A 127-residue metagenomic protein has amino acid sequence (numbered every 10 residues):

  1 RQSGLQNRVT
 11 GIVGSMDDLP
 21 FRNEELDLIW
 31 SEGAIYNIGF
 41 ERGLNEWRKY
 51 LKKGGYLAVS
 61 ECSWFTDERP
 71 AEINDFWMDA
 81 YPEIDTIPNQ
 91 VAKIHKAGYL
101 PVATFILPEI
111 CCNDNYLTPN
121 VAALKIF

Functional and structural regions predicted by a protein language model:
S3-G4, L51: A generic alpha-to-beta junction signature in SAM-dependent methyltransferases
G4-D18: Conserved SAM-binding strand-loop segment of SAM-dependent methyltransferases
D17-I29: A short acidic, Gly/Pro-enriched loop at the edge of an enzyme's catalytic core that lines a small-molecule cofactor
D27-E41: A short SAM/SAH-binding and catalytic strip from SAM-dependent methyltransferases
E41-Y56: A short glycine-rich, Lys/Arg-flanked "PGG" loop and its adjoining helix->strand segment in the class I
V59-Y81: Short, glycine-/aromatic-enriched active-site segment of Class I SAM-dependent methyltransferases
Y81-T104: Short alpha-helix
L107-F127: C-terminal helical/coil "lid" or tail adjacent to the Rossmann-like core of SAM-dependent
